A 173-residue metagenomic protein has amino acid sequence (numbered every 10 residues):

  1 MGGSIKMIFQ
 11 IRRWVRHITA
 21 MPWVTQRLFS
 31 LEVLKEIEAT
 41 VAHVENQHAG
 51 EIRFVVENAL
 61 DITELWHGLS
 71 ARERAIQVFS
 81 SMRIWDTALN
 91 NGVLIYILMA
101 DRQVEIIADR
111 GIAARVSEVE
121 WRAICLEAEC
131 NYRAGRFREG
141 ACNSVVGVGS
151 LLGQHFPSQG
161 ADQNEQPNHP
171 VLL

Functional and structural regions predicted by a protein language model:
G2-Q159, Q163, N168, L172: Divalent-cation
